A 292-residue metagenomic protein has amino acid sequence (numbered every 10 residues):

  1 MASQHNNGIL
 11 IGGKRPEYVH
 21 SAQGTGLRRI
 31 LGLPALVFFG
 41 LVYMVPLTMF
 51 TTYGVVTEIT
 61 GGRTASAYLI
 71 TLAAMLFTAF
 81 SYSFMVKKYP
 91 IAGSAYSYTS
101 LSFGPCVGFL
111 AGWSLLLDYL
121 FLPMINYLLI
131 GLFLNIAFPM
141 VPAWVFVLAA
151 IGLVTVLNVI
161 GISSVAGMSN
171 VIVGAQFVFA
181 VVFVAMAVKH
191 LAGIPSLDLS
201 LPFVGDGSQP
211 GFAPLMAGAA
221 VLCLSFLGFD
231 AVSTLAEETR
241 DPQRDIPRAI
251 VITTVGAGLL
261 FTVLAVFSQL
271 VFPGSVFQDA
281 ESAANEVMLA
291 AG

Functional and structural regions predicted by a protein language model:
M1-G54, E58-R63, L69, M75-F80 (+1 more regions): Membrane-interface "cap" regions at the ends of multi-pass membrane proteins
A22-L27, T64-A65, P142, V171-G292: Helix-loop-helix junctions that connect adjacent transmembrane segments in multi-pass membrane transporters
L27, M85-V86, L110, L132-I136 (+2 more regions): Membrane-water interface regions at transmembrane-helix termini and the short interhelical loops of multi-pass membrane
R29-G40, G104-L117, V147-A150, Q209-L222 (+1 more regions): Select transmembrane alpha-helical segments in multipass membrane proteins
L47-F146, T253-G258, T262-V263: Extracellular loop-to-transmembrane helix junctions
Y68-I70, A137-I162, A180-F183, S225: Transmembrane alpha-helical segments of multi-pass small-molecule transport proteins
A73-F77, S81, K87, L122 (+4 more regions): Hydrophobic alpha-helical membrane-associated segments
